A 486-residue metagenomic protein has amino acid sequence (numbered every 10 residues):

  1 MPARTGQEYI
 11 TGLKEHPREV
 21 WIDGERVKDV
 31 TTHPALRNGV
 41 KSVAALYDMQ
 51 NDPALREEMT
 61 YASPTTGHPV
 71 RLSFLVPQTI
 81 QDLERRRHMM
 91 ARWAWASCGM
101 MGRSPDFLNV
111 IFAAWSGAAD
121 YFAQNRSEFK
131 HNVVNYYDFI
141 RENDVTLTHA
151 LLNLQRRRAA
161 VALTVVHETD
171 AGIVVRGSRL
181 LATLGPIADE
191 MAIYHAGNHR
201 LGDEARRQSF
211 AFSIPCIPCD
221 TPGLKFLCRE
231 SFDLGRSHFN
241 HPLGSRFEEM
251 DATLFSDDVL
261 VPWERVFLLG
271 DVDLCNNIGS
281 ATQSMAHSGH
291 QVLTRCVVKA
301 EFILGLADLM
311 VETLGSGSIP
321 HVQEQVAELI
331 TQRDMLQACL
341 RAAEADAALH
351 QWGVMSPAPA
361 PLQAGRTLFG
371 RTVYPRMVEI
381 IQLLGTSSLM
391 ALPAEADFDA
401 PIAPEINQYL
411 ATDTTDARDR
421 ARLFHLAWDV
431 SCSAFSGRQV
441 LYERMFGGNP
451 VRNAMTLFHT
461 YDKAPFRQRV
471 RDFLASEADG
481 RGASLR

Functional and structural regions predicted by a protein language model:
M1-M49: N-terminal-proximal low-complexity accessory segments that begin disordered and transition into the first
R37, K41, D138-R141, V174 (+4 more regions): Generic structural signal for well-ordered, non-transmembrane alpha-helical segments in soluble/cytosolic regions
Y61-E190, A196-I214, K225, S231: Glycine-rich flavin
H149, L154-V292, F458-L485: FAD-binding core of flavoproteins
L152, E312, A338-A345, P375-Q382 (+1 more regions): Charged/polar positions within long, soluble alpha-helices
Q291-L349: Extended amphipathic alpha-helical segments enriched in small hydrophobics
Q323-A327, V354-A364: Short, charged, amphipathic alpha-helical segments
P361-R486: Alpha-helix capping/hinge segments and adjacent helical runs
